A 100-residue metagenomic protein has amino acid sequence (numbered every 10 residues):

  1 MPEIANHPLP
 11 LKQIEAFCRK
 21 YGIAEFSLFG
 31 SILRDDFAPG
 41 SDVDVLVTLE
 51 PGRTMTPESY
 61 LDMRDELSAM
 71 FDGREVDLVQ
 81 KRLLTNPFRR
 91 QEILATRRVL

Functional and structural regions predicted by a protein language model:
M1-E25, L33-D35, P39, P51-L100: Catalytic core of pol beta-like nucleotidyltransferases
L28: Conserved histidines in hydrophobic membrane contexts and catalytic metal-binding motifs
P39-V45: A short, structured beta-strand/loop element
L46-E50: Short hydrophobic/aromatic beta-strand micro-patches that form the beta-sheet surface supporting nucleotide- or nucleic
